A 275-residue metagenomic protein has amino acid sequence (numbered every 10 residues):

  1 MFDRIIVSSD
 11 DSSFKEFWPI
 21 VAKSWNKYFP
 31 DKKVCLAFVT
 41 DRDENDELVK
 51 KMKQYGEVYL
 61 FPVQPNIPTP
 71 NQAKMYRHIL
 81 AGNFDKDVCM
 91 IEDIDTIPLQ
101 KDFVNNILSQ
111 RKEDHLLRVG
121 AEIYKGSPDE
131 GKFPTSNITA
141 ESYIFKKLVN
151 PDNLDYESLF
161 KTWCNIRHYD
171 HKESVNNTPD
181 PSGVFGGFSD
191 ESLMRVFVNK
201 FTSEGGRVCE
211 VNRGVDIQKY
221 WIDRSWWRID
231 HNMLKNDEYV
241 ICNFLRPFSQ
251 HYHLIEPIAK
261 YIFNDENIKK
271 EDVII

Functional and structural regions predicted by a protein language model:
M1-N66, K269-I275: N-terminal anchoring/stem segment of glycosyltransferases
E16-P19, K23, I79, F188-V196: A structural signal for well-ordered alpha-helical segments within the folded catalytic domains of diverse enzymes
W25-F29, K53, L80-G82, R111 (+1 more regions): N-terminal cationic-hydrophobic initiation segments that often serve targeting/anchoring roles
Q64-M90: A conserved donor-nucleotide-binding helix/loop in the catalytic core of Leloir-type glycosyltransferases
D93-I97: The conserved acidic donor/metal-binding loop of glycosyltransferases
L99-K132: Conserved donor-nucleotide/metal-binding helix-loop-beta segment in metal-dependent transferases, i.e., the alpha-helix
G131-F145: Short glycine- and hydrophobic/aromatic-rich loop-to-beta-strand nucleating segment in the catalytic cores
I144-N264, I268: Catalytic core and acceptor-binding pocket of nucleotide-sugar-dependent glycosyltransferases
